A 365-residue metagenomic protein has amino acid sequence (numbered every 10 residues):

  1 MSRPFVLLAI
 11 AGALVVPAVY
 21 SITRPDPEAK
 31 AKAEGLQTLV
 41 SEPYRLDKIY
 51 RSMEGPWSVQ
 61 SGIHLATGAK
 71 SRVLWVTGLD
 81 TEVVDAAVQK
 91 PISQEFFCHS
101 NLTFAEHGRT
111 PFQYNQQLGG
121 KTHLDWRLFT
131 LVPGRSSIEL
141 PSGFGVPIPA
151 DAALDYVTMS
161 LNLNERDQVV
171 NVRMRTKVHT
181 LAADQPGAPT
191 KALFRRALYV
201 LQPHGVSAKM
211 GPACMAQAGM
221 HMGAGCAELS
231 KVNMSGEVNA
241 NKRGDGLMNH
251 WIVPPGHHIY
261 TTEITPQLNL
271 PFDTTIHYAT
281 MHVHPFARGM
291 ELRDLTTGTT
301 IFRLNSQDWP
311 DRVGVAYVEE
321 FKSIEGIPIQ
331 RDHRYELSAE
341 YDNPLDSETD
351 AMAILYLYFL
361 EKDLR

Functional and structural regions predicted by a protein language model:
M1-P4: Positively charged n-region of N-terminal signal peptides that target proteins for export
L7-A18: Hydrophobic membrane-insertion alpha-helices, especially the h-region of bacterial N-terminal signal peptides
T23-R365: Beta-strand-centric surfaces of beta-sandwich/beta-rich domains
